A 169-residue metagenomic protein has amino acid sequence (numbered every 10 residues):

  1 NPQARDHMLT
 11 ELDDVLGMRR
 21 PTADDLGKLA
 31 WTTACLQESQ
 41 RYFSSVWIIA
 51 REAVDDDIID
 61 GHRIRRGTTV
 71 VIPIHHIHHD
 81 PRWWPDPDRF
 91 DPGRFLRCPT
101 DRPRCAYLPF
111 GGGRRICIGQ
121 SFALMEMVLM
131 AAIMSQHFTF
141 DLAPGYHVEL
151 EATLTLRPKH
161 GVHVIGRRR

Functional and structural regions predicted by a protein language model:
N1-D14, S39, T69-P73, L108-P109 (+2 more regions): Central I-helix of cytochrome P450 enzymes
P2-A4, P103, Q120-L156: Cytochrome P450 heme-binding "Cys pocket" and the immediately downstream C-terminal segment
M18-D60: Conserved cytochrome P450 K-helix E-x-x-R motif and the immediately C-terminal K′/meander segment
T22-A30, C117-G119, A152-L156: Conserved, non-catalytic sequence blocks in retroelement Pol enzymes and Pol-derived host proteins
L26, I72-T100: Conserved cytochrome P450 K-helix/beta-meander segment immediately N-terminal to the heme-binding cysteine loop
C98-L108: Active-site-adjacent bridging/hinge elements
H160-R169: C-terminal helix/juxtamembrane-tail motif
